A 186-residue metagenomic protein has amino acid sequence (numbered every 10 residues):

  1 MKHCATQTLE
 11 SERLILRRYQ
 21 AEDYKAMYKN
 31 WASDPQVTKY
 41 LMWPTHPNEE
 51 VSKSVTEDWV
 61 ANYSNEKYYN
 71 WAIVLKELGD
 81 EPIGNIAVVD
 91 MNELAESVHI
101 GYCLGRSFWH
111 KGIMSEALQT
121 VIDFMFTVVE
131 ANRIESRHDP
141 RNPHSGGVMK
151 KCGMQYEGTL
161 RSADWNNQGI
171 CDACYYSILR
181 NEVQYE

Functional and structural regions predicted by a protein language model:
M1-A26, N30-Q36, N70-E186: Acyl-donor (CoA/ACP) binding surface of acyl/acetyltransferases
W31, L41, Y63-S64: Hydrophobic residues in alpha-helical segments
T38-D58: Conserved GNAT-fold acetyl-CoA-binding loop/helix
W43-P44, N65, E96: Short, surface-exposed helix-loop/turn micro-motifs enriched in polar/charged residues
P44-N48, Y69, R141: Short, conserved alpha-helical segments within structured domains
N48-E50, Y63, Q168, V183: A short hydrophobic/aromatic micro-motif that marks alpha-helical segments and, especially, helix-coil
E50, E57-V60, C174, L179: Juxtamembrane helix-loop transition sites at the ends of transmembrane segments in multi-pass membrane proteins
D58-A72: A short helix-loop-beta-strand connector motif used in the catalytic cores of GNAT acetyltransferases and, in some
